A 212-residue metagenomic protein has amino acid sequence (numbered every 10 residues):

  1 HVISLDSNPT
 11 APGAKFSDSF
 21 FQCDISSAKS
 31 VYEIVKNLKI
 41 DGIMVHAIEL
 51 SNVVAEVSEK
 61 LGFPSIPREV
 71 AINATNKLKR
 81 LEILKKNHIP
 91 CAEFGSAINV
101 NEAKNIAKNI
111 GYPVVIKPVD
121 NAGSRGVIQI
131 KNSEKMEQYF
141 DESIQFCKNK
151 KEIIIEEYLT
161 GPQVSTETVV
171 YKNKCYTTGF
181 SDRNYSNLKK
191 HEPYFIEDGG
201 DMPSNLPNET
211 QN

Functional and structural regions predicted by a protein language model:
H1-V70, N101: ATP-binding N-terminal substructure of ATP-dependent carboxylate-amine bond-forming enzymes
I3, I43-M44, I66, V115 (+2 more regions): Structural detector of well-ordered beta-strand residues that form the stable sheet scaffold of enzyme domains
D6-N8, D24, I98, K131 (+1 more regions): Residues at the C-termini of beta-strands that transition into short coil/loop
A11, A103, N184-S186: Flexible, glycine-rich phosphate/dinucleotide-binding loops and adjacent beta-alpha linkers at cofactor/substrate
P12-F16, V31-E33, N73-K79, S124-G126 (+1 more regions): Short, charged, surface-exposed secondary-structure boundary motifs
G13-A14, P118-D120, P193-F195: Short, flexible turn/loop "capping" segments at secondary-structure junctions
T75-I154, T160, K172, G200-Q211: Active-site nucleotide/adenylate-binding loops and adjacent lid/helix of ATP-dependent enzymes
E157-V164, T168-N212: ATP-dependent carboxylate/phosphate-activation module, predominantly the ATP-grasp catalytic core and closely related
